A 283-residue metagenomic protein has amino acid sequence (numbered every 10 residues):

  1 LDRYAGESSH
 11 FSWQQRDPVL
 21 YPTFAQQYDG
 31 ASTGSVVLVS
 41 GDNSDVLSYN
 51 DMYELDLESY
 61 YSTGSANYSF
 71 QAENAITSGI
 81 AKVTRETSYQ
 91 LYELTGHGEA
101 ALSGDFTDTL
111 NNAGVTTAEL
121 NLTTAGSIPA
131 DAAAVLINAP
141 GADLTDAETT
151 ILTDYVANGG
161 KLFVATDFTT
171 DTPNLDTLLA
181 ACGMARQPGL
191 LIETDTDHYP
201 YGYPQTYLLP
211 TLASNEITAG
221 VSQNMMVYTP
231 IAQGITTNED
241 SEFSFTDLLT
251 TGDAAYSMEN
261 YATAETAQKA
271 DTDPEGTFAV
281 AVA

Functional and structural regions predicted by a protein language model:
L1-A283: Short, surface-exposed patches at the edges or C-terminal ends of soluble domains, predominantly
